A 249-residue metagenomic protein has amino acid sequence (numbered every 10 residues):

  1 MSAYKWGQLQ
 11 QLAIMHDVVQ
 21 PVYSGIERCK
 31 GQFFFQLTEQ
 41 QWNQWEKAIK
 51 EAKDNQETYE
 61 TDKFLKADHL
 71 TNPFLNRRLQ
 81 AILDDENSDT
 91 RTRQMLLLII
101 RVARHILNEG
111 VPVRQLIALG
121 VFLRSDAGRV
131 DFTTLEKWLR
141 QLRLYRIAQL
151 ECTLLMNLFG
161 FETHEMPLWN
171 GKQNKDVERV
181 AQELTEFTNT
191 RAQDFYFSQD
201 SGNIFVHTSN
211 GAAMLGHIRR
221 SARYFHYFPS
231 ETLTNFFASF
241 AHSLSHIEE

Functional and structural regions predicted by a protein language model:
M1-E249: Conserved NTP-donor binding/palm subdomain of two-metal-ion nucleotidyltransferases/polymerases, i.e., the charged
